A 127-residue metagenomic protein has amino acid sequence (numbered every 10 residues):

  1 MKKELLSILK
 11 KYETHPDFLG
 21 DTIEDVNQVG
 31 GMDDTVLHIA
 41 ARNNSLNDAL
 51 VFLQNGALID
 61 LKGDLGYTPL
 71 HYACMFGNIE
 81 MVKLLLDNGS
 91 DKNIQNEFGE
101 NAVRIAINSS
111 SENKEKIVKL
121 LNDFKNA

Functional and structural regions predicted by a protein language model:
M1-N43, L50, Q54, N126-A127: Intrinsically disordered, low-complexity regulatory segments in ankyrin-centric signaling systems
S7-E13, I39-S45, Y72-N78, I105-E112: Ankyrin repeat A-helix N-terminal signature
Y12-D21, S45-L53, N78-L86, S111-D123: Ankyrin repeat structural motif
K92-A127: Leucine-rich solenoid repeat scaffolds
